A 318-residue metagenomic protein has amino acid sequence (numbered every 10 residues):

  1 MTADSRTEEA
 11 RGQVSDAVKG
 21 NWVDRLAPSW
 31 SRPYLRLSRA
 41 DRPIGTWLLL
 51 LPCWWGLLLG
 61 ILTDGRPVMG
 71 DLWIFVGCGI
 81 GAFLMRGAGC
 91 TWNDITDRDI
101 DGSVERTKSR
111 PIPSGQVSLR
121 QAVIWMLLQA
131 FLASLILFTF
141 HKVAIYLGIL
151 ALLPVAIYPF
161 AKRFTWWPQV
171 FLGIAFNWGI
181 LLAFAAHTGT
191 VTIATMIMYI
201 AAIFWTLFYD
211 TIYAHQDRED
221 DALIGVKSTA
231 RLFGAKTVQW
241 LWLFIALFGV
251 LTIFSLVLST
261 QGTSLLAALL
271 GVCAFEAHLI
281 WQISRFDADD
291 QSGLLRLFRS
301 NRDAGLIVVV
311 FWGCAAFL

Functional and structural regions predicted by a protein language model:
R6-Y34, C90-V117, T211-G234, I283-G293: Cytosolic, membrane-interface loops and tails of multi-pass inner-membrane proteins
A27-R32, F254-L318: Extended hydrophobic alpha-helices typical of membrane-associated regions
S31, L35-R36, A88, T107-I197 (+1 more regions): Intramembrane alpha-helical segments
R39-L49: Membrane-interface helix starts
W47-L57, P111, L172-H187, L232-A235 (+2 more regions): Small-residue-rich segments of transmembrane alpha-helices in multi-pass membrane proteins, especially helix faces
L50-T96, R106, A130-L137, I145-A156 (+2 more regions): Membrane-embedded alpha-helical segments that form the functional core of polytopic membrane enzymes, especially those
L58, L62, F138-F140, A161 (+3 more regions): Helix-loop junctions at the membrane-solvent interface of multi-pass transporters, primarily the C-terminal
F75-A82, R98-I149, L223-A268, D303 (+1 more regions): Multi-pass membrane catalytic core of lipid/isoprenoid biosynthesis enzymes
